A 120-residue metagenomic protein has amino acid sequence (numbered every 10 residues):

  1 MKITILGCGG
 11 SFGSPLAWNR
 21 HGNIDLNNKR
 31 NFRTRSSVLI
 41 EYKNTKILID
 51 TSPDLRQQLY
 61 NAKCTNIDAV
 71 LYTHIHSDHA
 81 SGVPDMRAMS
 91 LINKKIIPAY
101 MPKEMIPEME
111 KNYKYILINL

Functional and structural regions predicted by a protein language model:
M1, K95-I96, L120: A short helix-to-beta-strand connector/capping loop
M1-Q58: Conserved beta-strand hairpin/beta-sheet module of binuclear metal-dependent hydrolase folds, prominently
S11, D78, M105-P107: Surface-exposed, flexible loop/turn segments at secondary-structure boundaries
G22-L26, I67-V70, M89-L91, I118-L120: Short, low-complexity, polar/charged sequence segments that are solvent-exposed and flexible
K29, A88-I92, E108: Short alpha-helical interface patches
K46-M101: Active-site metal-binding motif and surrounding structural segment of the metallo-beta-lactamase
M101-L120: Metallo-beta-lactamase
